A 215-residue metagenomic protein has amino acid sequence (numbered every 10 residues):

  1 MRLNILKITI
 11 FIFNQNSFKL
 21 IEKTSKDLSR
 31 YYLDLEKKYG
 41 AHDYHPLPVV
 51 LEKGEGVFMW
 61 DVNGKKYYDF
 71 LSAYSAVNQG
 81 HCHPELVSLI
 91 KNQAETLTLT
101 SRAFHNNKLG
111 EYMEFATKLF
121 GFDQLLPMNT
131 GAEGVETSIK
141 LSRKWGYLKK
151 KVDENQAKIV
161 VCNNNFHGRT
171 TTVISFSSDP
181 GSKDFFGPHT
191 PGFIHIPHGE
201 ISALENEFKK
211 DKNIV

Functional and structural regions predicted by a protein language model:
M1-T24: N-terminal mitochondrial targeting presequence
F18-E55, A103: Active-site-adjacent loop/helix segments that line or gate small-molecule/cofactor pockets in enzymes
D27, Y31, G54, H81 (+6 more regions): Conserved active-site and cofactor/substrate-binding residues in soluble primary-metabolism enzymes
V49-L71: Active-site and channel-lining beta-strand-loop segments that bind or position nucleotide-derived/phosphorylated
F58, N78-Q79, I194-H195: Short, well-ordered beta-strand elements within core beta-sheets of diverse protein domains
W60, Q79-G80, S175-F176: Short beta-strand-to-turn element immediately C-terminal to the catalytic PLP-Schiff-base lysine in fold type I
K66-V152: Glycine-rich loop-to-alpha-helix module at the N-terminal edge of alpha/beta enzyme cores
E114-V215: PLP-dependent aspartate aminotransferase-fold enzymes
